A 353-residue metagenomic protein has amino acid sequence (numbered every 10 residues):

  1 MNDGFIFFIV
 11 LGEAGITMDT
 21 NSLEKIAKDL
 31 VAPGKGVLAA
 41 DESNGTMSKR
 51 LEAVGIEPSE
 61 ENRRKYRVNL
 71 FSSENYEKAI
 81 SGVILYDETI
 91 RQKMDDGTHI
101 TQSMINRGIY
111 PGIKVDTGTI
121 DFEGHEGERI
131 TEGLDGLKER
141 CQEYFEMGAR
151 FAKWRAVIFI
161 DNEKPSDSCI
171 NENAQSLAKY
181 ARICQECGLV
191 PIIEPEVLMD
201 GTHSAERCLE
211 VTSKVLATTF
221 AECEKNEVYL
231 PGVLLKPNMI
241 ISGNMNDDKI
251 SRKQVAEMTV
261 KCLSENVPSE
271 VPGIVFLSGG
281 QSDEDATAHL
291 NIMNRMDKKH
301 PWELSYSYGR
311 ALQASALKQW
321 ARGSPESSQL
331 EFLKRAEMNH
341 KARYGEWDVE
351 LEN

Functional and structural regions predicted by a protein language model:
M1-T17: Short, Lys/Arg-enriched N-terminal segments with co-localized hydrophobic residues within the first ~10-30 amino acids
G15-M147, I160, D248, R252 (+4 more regions): Alpha/beta catalytic barrel-like cores
S59, W154, I193, L235 (+1 more regions): Conserved, mostly hydrophobic/aromatic
N106-V115, Y144-A156, C184-P195, G232: Short coil-to-beta-strand
G118-F122, V157-K164, L198-T202, S242: Conserved radical SAM core fold
E126-C141, P165-Y180, K214: Glycine-rich anion/phosphate-binding loops
G127-E128, I158-I170, G201-L209: Surface-exposed cleft-lining segments at the edges of enzyme active sites
M199-C262, N266-E270: Catalytic core of soluble alpha/beta enzymes
